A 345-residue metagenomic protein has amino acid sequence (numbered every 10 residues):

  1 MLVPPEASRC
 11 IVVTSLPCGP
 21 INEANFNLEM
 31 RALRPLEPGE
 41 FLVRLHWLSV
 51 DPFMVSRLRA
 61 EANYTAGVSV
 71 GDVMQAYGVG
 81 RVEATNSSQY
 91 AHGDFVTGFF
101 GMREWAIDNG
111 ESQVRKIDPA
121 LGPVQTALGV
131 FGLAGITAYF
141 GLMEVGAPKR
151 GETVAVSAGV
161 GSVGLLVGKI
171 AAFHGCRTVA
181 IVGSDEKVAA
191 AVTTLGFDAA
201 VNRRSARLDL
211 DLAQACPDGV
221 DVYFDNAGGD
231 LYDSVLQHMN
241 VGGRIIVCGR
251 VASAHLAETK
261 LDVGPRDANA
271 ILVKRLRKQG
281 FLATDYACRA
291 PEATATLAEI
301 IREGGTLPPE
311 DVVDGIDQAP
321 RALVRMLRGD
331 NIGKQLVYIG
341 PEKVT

Functional and structural regions predicted by a protein language model:
M1-E6, T284-T345: C-terminal hydrophobic helical "lid"/dimerization subdomain of Rossmann-like NAD(P)H-dependent oxidoreductases
A32-V50, L58-M102: Glycine-rich beta-strand-centered segment in the early N-terminal region that forms part of a ligand/cofactor-binding
M74-R81, Q89-A158, G305: NAD(P)H dinucleotide-binding glycine-rich loop of Rossmann-like/cofactor-binding domains, especially the beta1-alpha1
F95, T153, R177, G243-R244 (+1 more regions): Short glycine-centered segments of the SAM/dcSAM-binding site in methyltransferase folds
R103-E104, G183-A191, D262-A268: Short, glycine/polar-rich helix-capping loops at beta-to-alpha or helix-loop-helix junctions that flank or form
L128, G132-A206: Mid-domain Rossmann-like dinucleotide-binding core that forms the NAD(H)/NADP(H) cofactor-binding site
R207-D218: Short amphipathic alpha-helix with an adjacent loop that forms part of the alpha/beta core around
D230-T306, P341-T345: Glycine-rich phosphate-binding loop and adjacent beta-alpha segment of Rossmann(oid) nucleotide-cofactor-binding
